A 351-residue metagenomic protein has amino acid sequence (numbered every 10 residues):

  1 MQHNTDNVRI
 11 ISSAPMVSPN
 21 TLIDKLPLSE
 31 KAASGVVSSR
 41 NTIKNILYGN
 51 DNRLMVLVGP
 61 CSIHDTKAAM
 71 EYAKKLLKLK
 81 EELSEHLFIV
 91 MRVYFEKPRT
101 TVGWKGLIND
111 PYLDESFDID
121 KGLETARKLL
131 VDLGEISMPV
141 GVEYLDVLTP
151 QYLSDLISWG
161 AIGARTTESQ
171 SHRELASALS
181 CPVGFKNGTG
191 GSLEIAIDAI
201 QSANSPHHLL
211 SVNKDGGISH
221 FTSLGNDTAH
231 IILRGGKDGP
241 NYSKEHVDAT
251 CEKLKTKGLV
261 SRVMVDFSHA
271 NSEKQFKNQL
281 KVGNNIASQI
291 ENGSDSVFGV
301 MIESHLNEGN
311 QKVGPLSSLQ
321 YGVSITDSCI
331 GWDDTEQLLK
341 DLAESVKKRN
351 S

Functional and structural regions predicted by a protein language model:
Q2-N7, H86-Y242, H246-V247, H269-A270 (+7 more regions): Active-site-facing alpha/beta catalytic cores
D6-L47: N- or domain-start disorder-to-order transition segments that initiate the globular core
L47-Y48, L77-S84, K128-S137, S223 (+1 more regions): Acidic (Asp/Glu)-rich catalytic clusters
M55-A68, D327: Conserved phosphate/anionic-ligand binding catalytic regions in large, soluble enzymes, centered on
G59, V265, G331: Conserved, mostly hydrophobic/aromatic
T66-K78, T101-I108: Glycine-rich loop at the start of a catalytic domain that most often binds anionic cofactors/ligands
R234-G236, N241, A249-M264: A contiguous, surface-oriented mixed alpha/beta subdomain in the mid-to-C-terminal portion of proteins that forms
H305-K348: Internal helix-turn-beta structural module
